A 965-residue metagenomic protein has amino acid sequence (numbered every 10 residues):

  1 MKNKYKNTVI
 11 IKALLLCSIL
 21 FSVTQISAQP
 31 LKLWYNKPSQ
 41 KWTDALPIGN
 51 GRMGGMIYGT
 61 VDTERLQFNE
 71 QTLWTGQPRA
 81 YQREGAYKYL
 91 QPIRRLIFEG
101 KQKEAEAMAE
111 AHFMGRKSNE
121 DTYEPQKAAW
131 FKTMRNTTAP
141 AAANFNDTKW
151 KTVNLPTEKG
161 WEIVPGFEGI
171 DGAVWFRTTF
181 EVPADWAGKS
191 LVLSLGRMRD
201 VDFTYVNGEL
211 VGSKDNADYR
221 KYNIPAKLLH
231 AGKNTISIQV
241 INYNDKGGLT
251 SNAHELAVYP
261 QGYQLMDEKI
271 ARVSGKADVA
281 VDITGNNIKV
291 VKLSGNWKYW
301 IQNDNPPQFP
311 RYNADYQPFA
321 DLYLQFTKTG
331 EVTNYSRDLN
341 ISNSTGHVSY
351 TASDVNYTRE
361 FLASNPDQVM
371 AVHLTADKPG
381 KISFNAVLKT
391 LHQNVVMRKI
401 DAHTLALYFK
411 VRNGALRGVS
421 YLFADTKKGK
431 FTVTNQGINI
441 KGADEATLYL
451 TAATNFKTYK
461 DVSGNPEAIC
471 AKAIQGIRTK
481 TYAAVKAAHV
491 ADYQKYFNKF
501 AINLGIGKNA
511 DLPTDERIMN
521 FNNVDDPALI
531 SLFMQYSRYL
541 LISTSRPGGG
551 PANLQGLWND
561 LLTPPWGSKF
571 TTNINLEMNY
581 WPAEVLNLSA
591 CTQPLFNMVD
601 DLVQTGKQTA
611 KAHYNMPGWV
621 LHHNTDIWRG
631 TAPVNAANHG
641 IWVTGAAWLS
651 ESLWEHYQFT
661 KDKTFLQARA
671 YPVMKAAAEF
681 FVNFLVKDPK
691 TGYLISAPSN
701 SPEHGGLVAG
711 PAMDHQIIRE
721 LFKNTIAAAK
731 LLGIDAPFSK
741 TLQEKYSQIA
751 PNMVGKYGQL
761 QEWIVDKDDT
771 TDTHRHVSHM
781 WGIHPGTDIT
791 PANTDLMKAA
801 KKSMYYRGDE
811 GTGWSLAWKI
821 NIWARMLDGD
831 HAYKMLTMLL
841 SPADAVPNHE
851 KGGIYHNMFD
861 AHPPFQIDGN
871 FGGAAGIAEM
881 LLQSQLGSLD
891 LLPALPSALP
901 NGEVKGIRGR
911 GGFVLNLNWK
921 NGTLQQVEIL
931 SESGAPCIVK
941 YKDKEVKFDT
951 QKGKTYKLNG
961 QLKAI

Functional and structural regions predicted by a protein language model:
M1-Q29: Bacterial Sec-dependent N-terminal signal peptides
K32-A45, G49-R52, G59-Q126, N305-I382 (+3 more regions): Non-catalytic C-terminal accessory modules of carbohydrate-active enzymes
Q82-G85, T572-L576, A583-A612, W619-V620 (+6 more regions): Active-site core of glycosidic bond-cleaving carbohydrate-active enzymes
D121-F145, W150-T152, K233-V332, G887: An acidic-aromatic loop/edge-strand motif
A139-A142, W150, G172, F180 (+2 more regions): Aromatic-lined ligand-binding clefts that engage carbohydrates, nucleic acids, or primary amines
Y205-A253: Beta-strand-rich ligand-recognition modules
H230-K233, N242, L362-V369, T375-Y482 (+2 more regions): Extended acidic/polar, glycine-enriched regions that form or flank non-catalytic beta-rich accessory modules
A676-A728: Acidic/histidine-rich catalytic neighborhood
